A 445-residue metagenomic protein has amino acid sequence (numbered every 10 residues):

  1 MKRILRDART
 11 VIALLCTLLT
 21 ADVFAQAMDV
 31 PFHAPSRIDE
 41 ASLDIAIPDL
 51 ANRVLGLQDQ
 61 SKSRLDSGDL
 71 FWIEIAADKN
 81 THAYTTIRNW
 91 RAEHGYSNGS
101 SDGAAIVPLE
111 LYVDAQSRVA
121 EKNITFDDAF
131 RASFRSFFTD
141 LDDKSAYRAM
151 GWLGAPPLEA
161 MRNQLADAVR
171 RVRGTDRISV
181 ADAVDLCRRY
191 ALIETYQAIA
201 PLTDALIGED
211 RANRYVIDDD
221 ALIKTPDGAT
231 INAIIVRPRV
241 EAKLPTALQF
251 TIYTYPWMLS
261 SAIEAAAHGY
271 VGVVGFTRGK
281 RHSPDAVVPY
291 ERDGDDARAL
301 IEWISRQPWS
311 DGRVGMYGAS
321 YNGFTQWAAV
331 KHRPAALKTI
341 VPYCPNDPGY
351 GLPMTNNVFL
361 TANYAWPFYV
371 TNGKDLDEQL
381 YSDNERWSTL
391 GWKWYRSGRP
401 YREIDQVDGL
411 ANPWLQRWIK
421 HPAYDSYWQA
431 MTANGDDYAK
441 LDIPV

Functional and structural regions predicted by a protein language model:
R9-D22: Bacterial N-terminal signal peptides
A25-Y215: N-terminal targeting or regulatory segments adjacent to alpha/beta-hydrolase or S9 domains
S145-Q197, L206-E209, K331-K440: Accessory cap/linker subdomain of secreted extracellular hydrolases
P201-A242: N-terminal cap/lid segment of alpha/beta-hydrolase-fold proteins
P238-S305: Cap/lid segment of the alpha/beta-hydrolase catalytic domain
P308-S320: Alpha/beta-hydrolase fold nucleophile elbow
G318-A328: Glycine-rich nucleophile elbow surrounding the catalytic serine of serine-hydrolase chemistry
D442-V445: Catalytic His-Asp charge-relay segment
